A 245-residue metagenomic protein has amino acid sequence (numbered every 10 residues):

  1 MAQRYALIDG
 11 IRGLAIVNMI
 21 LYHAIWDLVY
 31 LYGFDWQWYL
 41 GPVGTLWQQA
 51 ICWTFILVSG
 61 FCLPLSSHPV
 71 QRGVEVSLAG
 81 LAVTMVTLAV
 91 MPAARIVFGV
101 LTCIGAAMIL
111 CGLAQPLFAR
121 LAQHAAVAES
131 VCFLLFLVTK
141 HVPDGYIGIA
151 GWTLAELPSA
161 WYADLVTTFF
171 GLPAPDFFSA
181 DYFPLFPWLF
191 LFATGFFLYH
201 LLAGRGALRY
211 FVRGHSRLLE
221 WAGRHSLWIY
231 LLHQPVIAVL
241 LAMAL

Functional and structural regions predicted by a protein language model:
M1-L245: Alpha-helical transmembrane segments and their immediate juxtamembrane cytosolic regions
